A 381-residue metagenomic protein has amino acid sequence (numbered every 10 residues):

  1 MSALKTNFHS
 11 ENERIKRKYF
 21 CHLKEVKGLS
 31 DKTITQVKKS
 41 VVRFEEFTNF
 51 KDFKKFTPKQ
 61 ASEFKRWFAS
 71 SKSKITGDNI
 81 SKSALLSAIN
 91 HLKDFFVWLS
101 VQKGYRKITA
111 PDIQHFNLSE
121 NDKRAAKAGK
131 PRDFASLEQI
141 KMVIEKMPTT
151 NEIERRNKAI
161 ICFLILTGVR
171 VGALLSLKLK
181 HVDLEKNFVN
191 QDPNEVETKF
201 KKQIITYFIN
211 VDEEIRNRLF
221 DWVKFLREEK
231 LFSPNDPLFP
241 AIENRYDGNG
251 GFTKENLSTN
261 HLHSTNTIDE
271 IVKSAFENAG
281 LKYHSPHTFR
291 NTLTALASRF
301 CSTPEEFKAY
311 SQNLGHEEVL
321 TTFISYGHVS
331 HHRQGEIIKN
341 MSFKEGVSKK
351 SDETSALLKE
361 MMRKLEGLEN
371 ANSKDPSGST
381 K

Functional and structural regions predicted by a protein language model:
M1-A3, N340-K381: C-terminal secondary-structure termini that scaffold catalytic or DNA-interacting sites
A3, R17-K32, K38-G129: N-terminal core-binding DNA-recognition domain of tyrosine recombinases/integrases
I34, L92, I160-I161, G168 (+2 more regions): Alpha-helix N-cap/helix-start motif at helix boundaries, enriched for small hydrophobics
Q102, L164-V189: Short, charged phosphate-coordinating catalytic segments
K141-V171: Basic, Lys/Arg- and aromatic-enriched nucleic-acid-binding interface segment
E185, N194-S258: Basic, alpha-helical nucleic-acid-contacting "clamp/cap" segments
S258-Q312, H316-V319: Short, basic (Lys/Arg/His-rich) helix/loop patches that form interaction surfaces in the mid-to-C-terminal regions
L314-G346: Catalytic-site neighborhood detector that most strongly recognizes the C-terminal catalytic loop/helix of tyrosine
